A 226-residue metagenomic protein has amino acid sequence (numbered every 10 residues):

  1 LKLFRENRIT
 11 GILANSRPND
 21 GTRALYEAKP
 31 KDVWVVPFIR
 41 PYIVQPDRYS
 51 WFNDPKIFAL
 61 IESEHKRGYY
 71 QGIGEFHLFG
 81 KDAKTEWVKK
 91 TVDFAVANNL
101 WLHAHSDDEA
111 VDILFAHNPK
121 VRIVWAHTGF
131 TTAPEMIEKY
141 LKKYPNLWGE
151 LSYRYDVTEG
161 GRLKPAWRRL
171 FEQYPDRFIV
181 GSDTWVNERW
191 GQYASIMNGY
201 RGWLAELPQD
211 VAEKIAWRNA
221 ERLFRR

Functional and structural regions predicted by a protein language model:
L1-D20, D176-R177, N187, G191-R226: Mid-to-C-terminal alpha-helical segments outside catalytic/metal-binding sites
L1-L3, T22-Y26, I57-E64, W87-T91 (+4 more regions): A general structural detector for well-ordered alpha-helical segments in enzyme core domains, enriched
F4, I73, A95, H127 (+4 more regions): Conserved, mostly hydrophobic/aromatic
E6, R67-Y70, H117, L141 (+2 more regions): Alpha-helix termination/capping residues and helix-transition junctions
N19-W101, W148, Y153-D156: Active-site gating/metal-coordination segments in enzymes
D32-V36, Y144-W148, A194-R201: Active-site gating loops and adjacent loop-to-helix segments of metal-dependent hydrolytic enzymes
I39, D82-V180: Catalytic pocket-lining loop regions of alpha/beta-barrel enzymes, especially the amidohydrolase/enolase/GH5 lineages
L78, D108-E109, V186-E188: Short glycine-enriched loops at secondary-structure junctions
